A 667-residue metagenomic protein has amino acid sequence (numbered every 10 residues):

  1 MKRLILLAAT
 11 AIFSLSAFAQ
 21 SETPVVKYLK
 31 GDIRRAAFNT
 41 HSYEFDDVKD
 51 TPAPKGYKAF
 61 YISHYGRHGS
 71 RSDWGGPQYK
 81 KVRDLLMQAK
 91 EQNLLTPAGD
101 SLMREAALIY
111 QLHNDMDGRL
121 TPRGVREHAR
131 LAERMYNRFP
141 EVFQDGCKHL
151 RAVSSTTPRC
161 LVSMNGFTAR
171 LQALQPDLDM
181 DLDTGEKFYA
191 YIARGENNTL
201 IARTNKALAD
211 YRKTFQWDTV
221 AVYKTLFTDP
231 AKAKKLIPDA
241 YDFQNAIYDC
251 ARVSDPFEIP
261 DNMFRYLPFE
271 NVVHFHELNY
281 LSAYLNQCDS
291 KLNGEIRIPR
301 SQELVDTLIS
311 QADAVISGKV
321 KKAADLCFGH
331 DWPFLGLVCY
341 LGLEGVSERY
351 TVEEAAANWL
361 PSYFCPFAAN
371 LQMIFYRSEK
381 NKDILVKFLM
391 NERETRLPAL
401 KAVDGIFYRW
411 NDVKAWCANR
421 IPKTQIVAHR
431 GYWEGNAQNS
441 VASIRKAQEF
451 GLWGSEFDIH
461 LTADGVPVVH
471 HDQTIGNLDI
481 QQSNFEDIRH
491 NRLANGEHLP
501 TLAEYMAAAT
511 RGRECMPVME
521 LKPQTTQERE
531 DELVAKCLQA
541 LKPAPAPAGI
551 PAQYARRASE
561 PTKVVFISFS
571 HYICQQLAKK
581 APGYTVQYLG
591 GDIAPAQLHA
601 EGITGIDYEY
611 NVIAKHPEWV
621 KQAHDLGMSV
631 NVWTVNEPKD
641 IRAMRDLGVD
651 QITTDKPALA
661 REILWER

Functional and structural regions predicted by a protein language model:
M1-E22, P422-K423: Bacterial Sec-dependent N-terminal signal peptides
L6, R71, P333, Y432 (+1 more regions): Intrinsic structural disorder/low-complexity segments
A9-A11, N114-R123, W433-Q438: Active-site metal-coordination segments of metallo-dependent hydrolases
S14-L15, K80, G342, V441 (+1 more regions): Hydrophobic alpha-helical membrane context
Q20-R151, S155-D325, G329-R420: Signature for phosphate-centric chemistry
R420-R667: Phosphate-group recognition and catalysis centered on beta-loop-alpha active-site segments
